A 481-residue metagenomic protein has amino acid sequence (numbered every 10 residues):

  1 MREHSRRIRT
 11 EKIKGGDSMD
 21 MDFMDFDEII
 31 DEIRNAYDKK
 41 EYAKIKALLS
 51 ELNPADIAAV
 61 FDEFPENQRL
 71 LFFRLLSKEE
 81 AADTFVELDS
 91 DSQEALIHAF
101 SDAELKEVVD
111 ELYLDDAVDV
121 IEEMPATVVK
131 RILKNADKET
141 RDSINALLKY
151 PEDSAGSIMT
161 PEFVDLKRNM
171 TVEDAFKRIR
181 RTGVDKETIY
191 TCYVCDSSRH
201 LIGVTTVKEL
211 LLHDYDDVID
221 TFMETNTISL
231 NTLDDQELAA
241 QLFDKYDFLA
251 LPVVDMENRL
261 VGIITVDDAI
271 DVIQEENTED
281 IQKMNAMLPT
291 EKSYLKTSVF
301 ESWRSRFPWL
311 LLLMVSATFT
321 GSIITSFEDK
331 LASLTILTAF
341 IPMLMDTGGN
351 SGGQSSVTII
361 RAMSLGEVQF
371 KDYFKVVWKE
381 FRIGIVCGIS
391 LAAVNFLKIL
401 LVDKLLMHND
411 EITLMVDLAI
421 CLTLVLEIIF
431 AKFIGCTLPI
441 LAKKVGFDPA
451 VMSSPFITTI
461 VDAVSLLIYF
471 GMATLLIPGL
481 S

Functional and structural regions predicted by a protein language model:
R2, R6-L288: Hydrophobic packing positions in regular secondary-structure scaffolds
P54, W309-A317, F340, L344 (+14 more regions): Alpha-helical transmembrane segments in multi-pass membrane proteins
D142, D268-S302, S351-V377, A442: Non-transmembrane, extramembrane segments of multi-pass ion/lipid transporters
K296-S305, Q369-G384, L414, L418 (+1 more regions): Membrane-interface segments at loop-to-transmembrane junctions
T297-S364: Core alpha-helical transmembrane segments of integral membrane proteins
S326-F340, M407-A419, A450: Membrane-water interface of transmembrane alpha-helices in multipass transporters/channels
A339, G353-S364, P439-K443, S454-P455 (+1 more regions): Re-entrant/interfacial helical elements at transmembrane boundaries that shape and gate the permeation pathway
Y373-V394, K398, V402-N409: Short alpha-helical transmembrane segments in multi-pass integral membrane proteins
